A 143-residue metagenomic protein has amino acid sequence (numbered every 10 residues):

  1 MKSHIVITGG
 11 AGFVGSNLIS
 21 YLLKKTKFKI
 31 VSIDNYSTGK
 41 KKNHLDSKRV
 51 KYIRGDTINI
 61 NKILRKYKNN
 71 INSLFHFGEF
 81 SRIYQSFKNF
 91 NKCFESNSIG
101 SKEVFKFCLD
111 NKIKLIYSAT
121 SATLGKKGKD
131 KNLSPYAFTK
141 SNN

Functional and structural regions predicted by a protein language model:
M1-N143: N-terminal Rossmann-like NAD(P)+-binding domain of SDR-like oxidoreductases, especially those catalyzing
